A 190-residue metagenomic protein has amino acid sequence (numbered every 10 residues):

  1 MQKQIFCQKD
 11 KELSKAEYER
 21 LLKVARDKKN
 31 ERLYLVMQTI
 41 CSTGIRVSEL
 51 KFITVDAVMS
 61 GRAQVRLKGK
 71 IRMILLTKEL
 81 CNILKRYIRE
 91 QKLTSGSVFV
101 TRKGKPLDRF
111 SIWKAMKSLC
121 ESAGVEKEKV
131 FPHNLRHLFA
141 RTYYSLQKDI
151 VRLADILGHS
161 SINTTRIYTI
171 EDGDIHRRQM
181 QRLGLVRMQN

Functional and structural regions predicted by a protein language model:
M1, I5, K9-E12, G184-N190: C-terminal secondary-structure termini that scaffold catalytic or DNA-interacting sites
K15-T43, V47: Basic, Lys/Arg- and aromatic-enriched nucleic-acid-binding interface segment
E17, T43, V47-S48, F52-I83: Conserved tyrosine-mediated DNA breakage-rejoining catalytic core shared by Y-recombinases
Y18, L33-Y34, R109, W113 (+2 more regions): Short, leucine-enriched amphipathic alpha-helices that occur as contiguous helical runs
Q38, S42, R136-S160, I167: C-terminal catalytic core of tyrosine-transesterase DNA break-rejoin enzymes
R46, E126, S160-N163: Short coil/turn motifs that cap or connect alpha-helices
K68, L157, I162-R182: Catalytic-site neighborhood detector that most strongly recognizes the C-terminal catalytic loop/helix of tyrosine
K68-R86, G96-K117: C-terminal catalytic core of Y-nucleophile DNA break-rejoin enzymes
